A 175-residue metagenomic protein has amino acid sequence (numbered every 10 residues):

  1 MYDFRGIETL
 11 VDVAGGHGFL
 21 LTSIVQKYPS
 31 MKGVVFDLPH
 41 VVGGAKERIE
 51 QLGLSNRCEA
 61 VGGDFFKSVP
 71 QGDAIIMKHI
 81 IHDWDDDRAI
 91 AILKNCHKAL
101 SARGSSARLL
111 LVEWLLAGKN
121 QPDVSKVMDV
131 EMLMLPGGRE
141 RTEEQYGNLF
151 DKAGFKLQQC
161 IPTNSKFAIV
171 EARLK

Functional and structural regions predicted by a protein language model:
M1-Q121, F167-I169: Conserved adenosyl
L38-P39, E140, T163: Short, surface-exposed acidic/glycine-rich loop or hinge patches that mediate macromolecular interfaces
Q51, I76-H79, V127-M132, N148-F150 (+1 more regions): Generic alpha-helical propensity signal that fires on short helical segments and nearby coil/disordered stretches
R108-A153: C-terminal alpha-helical "lid/dimerization" subdomain adjacent to the S-adenosyl-L-methionine
K156: Residue-level detector of anion-binding/catalytic polar loops
Q159-K175: Core SAM-dependent methyltransferase catalytic element
